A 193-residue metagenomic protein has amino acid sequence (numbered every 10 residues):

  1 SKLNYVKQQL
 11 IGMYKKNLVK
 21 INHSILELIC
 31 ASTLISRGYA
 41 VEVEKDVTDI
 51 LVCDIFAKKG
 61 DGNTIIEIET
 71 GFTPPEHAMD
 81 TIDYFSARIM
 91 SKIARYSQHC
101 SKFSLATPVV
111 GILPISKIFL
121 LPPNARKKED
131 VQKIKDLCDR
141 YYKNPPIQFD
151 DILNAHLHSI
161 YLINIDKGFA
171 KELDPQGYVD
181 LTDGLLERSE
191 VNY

Functional and structural regions predicted by a protein language model:
S1-R37: Interdomain/boundary linker segments immediately adjacent to catalytic/signaling cores
S1-V6, I11-Y14, V110-Y193: Non-catalytic C-terminal interaction segments of nucleic acid-processing enzymes
E27, D49-L51, F85-I89: Amphipathic coiled-coil/heptad-repeat helices and related helical stalk/stem segments that mediate oligomerization
G38-Y39, S101: Short phosphate-binding/catalytic loops that engage adenosine nucleotides
E42-V43, I65-E67, S104-T107: A structural signal for short, well-ordered beta-strand segments and their strand-loop junctions that often border
D49, C53-P74: Active-site beta-strand-loop-beta-strand hairpin of nuclease catalytic cores that positions key catalytic residues
T70-K133: Catalytic cores of nucleic-acid endonucleases
